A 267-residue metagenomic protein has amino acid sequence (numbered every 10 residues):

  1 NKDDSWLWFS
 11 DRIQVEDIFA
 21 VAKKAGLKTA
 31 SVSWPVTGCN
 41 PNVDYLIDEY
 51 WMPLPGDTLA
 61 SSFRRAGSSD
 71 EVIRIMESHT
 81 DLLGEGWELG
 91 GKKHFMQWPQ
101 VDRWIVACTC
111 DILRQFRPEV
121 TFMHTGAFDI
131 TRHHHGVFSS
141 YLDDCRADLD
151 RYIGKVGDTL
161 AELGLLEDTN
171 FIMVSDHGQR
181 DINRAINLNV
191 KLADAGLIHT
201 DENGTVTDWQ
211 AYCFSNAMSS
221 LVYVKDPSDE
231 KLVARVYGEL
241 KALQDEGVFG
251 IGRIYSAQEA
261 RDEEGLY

Functional and structural regions predicted by a protein language model:
N1-G136, K241: His/Asp/Glu-rich, glycine-adjacent segments that coordinate divalent cations and/or stabilize oxyanion chemistry on
K2-D11, V15, A20, K155-Y267: Secreted, luminal/periplasmic, and some membrane-associated catalytic domains that remodel anionic oxygen-ester
A22, P53-P55, C145-R146, V156 (+1 more regions): Short, intrinsically disordered/low-complexity patches at protein termini and at juxtamembrane boundaries
L46-E49, G136-S140, I186-L192: Short secondary-structure boundary/capping segments
L54-T58, R146-L149, G196-H199, G247-F249: Glycine-rich loops and low-complexity Gly/Arg-rich segments that provide flexible linkers or classic glycine-based
D111, D148-D158: Alpha-helical scaffolding segments of alpha/beta enzyme cores, especially the outer helices of TIM-barrel or partial
H135-D150: Active-site-proximal segments of metal-dependent phosphoesterases and phosphodiesterases across multiple
